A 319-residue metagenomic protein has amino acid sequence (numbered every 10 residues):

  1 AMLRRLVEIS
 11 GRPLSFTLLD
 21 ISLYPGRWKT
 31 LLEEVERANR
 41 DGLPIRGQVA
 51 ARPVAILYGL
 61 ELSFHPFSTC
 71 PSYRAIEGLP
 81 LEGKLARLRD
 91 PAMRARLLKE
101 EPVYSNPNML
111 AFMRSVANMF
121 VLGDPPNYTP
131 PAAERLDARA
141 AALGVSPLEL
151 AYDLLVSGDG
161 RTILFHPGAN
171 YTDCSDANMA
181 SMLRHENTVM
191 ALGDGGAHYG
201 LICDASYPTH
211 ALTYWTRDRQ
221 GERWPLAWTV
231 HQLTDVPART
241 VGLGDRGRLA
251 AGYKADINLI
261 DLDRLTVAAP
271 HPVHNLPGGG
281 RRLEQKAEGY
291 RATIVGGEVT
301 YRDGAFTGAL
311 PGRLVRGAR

Functional and structural regions predicted by a protein language model:
A1-R223: Active-site neighborhoods of metal-dependent hydrolases
G11-P13, G42-R46, A117, H185-T188 (+5 more regions): Active-site lining segments that contact anionic ligands and/or coordinate catalytic metals
Q48, G144, D194, T229 (+4 more regions): Divalent metal-coordination and catalytic microenvironments
T129-P130, A238, R282-Q285: Short loop/turn motifs at secondary-structure junctions and domain boundaries
E149-L155, P225-T234, L249: Short, well-structured alpha-helical segments that form the helix of a local strand-helix-strand
F165-D173, M179, P225-W228, A238-P272: Acidic, glycine-enriched loop/beta-strand segments at the rims of small-molecule binding/catalytic pockets
A177, S181-T188, G193, Y207 (+1 more regions): C-terminal cap of metal-dependent C-N hydrolases
Y214, D218, D235, R239 (+1 more regions): Conserved helix-loop functional segments at active or binding sites
